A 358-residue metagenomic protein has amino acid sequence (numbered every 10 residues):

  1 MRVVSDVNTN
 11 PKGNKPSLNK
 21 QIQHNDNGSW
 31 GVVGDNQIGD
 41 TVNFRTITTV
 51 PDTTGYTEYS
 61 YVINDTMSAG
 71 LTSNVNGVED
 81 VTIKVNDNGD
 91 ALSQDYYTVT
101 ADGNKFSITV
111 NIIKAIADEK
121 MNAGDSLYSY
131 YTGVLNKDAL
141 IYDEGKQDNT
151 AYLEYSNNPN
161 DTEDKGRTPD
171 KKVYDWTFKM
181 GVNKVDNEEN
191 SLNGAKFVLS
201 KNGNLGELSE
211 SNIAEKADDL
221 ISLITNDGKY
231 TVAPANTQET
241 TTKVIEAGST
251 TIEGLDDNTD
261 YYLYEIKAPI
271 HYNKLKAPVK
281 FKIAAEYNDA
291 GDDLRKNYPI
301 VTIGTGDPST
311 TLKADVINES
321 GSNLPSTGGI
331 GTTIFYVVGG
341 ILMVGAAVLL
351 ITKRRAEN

Functional and structural regions predicted by a protein language model:
M1-N358: Solvent-exposed loop/turn and edge beta-strand elements of beta-rich ligand-binding domains
